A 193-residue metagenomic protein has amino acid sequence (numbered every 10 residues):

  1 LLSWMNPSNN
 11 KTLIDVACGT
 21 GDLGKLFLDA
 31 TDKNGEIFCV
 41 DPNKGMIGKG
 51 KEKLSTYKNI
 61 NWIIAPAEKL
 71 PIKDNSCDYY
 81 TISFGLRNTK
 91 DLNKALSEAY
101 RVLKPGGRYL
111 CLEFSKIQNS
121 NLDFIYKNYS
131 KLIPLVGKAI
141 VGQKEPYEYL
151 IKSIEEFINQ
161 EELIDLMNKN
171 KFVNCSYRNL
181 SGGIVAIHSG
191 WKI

Functional and structural regions predicted by a protein language model:
L1-K11, L26: Conserved alpha-helix/loop element of class I SAM-dependent methyltransferases that forms part of the SAM/SAH-binding
T12-K69: Class I SAM-dependent methyltransferase SAM/SAH-binding core
I37, Y109-L110, N174: A short hydrophobic/small-residue beta-strand
E68-Y80: A short acidic, Gly/Pro-enriched loop at the edge of an enzyme's catalytic core that lines a small-molecule cofactor
D78-L92: A short SAM/SAH-binding and catalytic strip from SAM-dependent methyltransferases
N93-R108: A short glycine-rich, Lys/Arg-flanked "PGG" loop and its adjoining helix->strand segment in the class I
L112, K116-L166, N170, S176: C-terminal alpha-helical "lid/dimerization" subdomain adjacent to the S-adenosyl-L-methionine
N170-I193: Core SAM-dependent methyltransferase catalytic element
